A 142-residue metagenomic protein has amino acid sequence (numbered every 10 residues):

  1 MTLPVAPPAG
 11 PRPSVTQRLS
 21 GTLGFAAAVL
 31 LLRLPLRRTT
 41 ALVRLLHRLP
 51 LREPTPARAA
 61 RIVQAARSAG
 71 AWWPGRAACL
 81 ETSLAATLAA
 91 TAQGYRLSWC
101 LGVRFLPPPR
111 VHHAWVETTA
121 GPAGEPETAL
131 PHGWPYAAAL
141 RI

Functional and structural regions predicted by a protein language model:
M1-L51, Q64-A78, T91-L97, E127 (+2 more regions): N-terminal accessory/pre-domain segments preceding catalytic cores
L49-P54, G121: Intrinsically disordered, low-complexity linkers and terminal tails enriched in Pro/Gly and often acidic or mixed-charge
P56-A66: Acidic catalytic patch
C79-S83: Short, thiol/selenol-centered motifs that function as redox-active sites or metal-ligating centers
L84-I142: Hydrophobic/aromatic-rich core segments of domains that either
